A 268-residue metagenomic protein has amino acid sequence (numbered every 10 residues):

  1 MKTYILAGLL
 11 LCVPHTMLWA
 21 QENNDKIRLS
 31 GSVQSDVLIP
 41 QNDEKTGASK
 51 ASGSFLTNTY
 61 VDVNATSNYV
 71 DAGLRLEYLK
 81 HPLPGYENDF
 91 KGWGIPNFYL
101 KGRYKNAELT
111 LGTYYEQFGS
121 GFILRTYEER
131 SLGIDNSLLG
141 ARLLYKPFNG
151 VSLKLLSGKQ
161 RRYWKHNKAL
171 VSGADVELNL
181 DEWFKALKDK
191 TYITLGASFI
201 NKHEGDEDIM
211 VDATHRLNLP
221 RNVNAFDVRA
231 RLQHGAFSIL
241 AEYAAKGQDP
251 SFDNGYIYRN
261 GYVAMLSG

Functional and structural regions predicted by a protein language model:
M1-S30: Bacterial Sec-dependent N-terminal signal peptides
L11, G121-F122, S251: Hydrophobic alpha-helical membrane-insertion segments
E22-R28, V37-L56, T66, D71-A72 (+2 more regions): Signature for the C-terminal beta-barrel architecture of outer-membrane proteins
D62-N64, D71-R75, Y99-K101, E108-T110: Short, conserved beta-strand segments within well-ordered enzyme catalytic domains that often line or immediately flank
G92, N97: Blade-loop segments of beta-propeller domains
F98-N149, L153: Well-ordered mid-protein domain cores that form the structural environment of catalytic cofactors
